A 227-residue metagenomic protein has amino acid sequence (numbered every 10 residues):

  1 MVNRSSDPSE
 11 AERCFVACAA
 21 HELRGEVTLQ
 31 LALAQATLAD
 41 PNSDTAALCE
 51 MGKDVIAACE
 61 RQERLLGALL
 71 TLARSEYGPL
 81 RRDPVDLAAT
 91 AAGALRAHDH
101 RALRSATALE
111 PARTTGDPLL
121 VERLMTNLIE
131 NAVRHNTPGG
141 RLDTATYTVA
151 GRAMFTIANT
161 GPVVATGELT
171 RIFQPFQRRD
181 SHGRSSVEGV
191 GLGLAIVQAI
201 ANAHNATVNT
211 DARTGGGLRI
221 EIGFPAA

Functional and structural regions predicted by a protein language model:
D54-Q62: Short alpha-helical segment of the dimerization/phosphotransfer core of two-component systems
E76-R81, R113-G116: Conserved micro-motifs of the catalytic ATP-binding
A132-V133: Short helix-loop "hinge" at the ATP-lid/N-box region of the Bergerat-fold HATPase_c
G139-G151: Short beta-strand/loop element within the Bergerat-fold HATPase_c
V164-F176: Short conserved segment of the HATPase_c
G193, V197: Short alpha-helical Gxxx[C/S/T] motif in the catalytic ATP-binding
